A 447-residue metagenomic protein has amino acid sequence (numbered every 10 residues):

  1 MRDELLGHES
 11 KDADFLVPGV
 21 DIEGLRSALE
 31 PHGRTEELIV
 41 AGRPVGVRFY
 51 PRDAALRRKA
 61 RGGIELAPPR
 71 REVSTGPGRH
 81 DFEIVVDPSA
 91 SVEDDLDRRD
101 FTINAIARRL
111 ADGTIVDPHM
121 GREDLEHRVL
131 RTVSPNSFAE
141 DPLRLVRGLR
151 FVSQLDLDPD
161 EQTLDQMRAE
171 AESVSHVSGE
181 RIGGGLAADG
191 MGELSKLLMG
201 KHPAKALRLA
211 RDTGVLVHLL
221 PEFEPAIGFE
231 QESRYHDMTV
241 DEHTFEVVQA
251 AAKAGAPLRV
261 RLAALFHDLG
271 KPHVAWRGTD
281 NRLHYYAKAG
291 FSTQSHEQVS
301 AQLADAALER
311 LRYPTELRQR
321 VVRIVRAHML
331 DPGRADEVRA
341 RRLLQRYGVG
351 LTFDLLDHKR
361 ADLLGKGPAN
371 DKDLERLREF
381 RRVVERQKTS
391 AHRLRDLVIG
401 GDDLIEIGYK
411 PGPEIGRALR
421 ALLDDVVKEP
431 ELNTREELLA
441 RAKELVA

Functional and structural regions predicted by a protein language model:
M1-A447: Catalytic cores of the polymerase beta-like nucleotidyltransferase superfamily and closely associated nucleotide
